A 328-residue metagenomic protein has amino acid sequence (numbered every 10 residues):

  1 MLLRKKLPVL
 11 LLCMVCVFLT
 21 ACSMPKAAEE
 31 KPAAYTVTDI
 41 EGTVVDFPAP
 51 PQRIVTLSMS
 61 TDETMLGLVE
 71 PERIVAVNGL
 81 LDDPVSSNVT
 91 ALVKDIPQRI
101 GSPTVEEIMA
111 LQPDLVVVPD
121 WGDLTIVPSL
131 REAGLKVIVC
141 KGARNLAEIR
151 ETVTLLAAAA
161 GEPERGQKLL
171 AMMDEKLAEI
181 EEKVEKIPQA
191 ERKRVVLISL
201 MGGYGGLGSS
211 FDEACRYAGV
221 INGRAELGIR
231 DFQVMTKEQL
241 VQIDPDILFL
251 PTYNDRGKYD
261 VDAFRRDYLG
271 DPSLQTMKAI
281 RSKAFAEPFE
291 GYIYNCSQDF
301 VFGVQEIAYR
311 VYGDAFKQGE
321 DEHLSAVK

Functional and structural regions predicted by a protein language model:
L2-L7, A21-D62, E164-V196, R310 (+1 more regions): Bacterial Sec-exported substrate-binding components of ABC uptake systems
L10-T20: Bacterial N-terminal signal peptides
I40-G42, K94-E106, G228-K237: Short helix-initiation/N-cap motifs at beta->coil->alpha
R53-L111, L115-D120, G223: A short, structured surface patch at a secondary-structure boundary
D83, D123-T125, C140-L155, A190-A214: Extracytoplasmic ligand-binding site segments that recognize negatively charged/polar headgroups
D83, L207-F232: Alpha-helical, coiled-coil/dimerization segments enriched in small aliphatic residues
P97, T104-V118, L135, T236-Y253: Proline-aspartate-enriched helix->loop->beta-strand connector
E148, T154-A158, Q167, A171 (+2 more regions): Structured C-terminal subdomain patch of bacterial secreted/periplasmic proteins
